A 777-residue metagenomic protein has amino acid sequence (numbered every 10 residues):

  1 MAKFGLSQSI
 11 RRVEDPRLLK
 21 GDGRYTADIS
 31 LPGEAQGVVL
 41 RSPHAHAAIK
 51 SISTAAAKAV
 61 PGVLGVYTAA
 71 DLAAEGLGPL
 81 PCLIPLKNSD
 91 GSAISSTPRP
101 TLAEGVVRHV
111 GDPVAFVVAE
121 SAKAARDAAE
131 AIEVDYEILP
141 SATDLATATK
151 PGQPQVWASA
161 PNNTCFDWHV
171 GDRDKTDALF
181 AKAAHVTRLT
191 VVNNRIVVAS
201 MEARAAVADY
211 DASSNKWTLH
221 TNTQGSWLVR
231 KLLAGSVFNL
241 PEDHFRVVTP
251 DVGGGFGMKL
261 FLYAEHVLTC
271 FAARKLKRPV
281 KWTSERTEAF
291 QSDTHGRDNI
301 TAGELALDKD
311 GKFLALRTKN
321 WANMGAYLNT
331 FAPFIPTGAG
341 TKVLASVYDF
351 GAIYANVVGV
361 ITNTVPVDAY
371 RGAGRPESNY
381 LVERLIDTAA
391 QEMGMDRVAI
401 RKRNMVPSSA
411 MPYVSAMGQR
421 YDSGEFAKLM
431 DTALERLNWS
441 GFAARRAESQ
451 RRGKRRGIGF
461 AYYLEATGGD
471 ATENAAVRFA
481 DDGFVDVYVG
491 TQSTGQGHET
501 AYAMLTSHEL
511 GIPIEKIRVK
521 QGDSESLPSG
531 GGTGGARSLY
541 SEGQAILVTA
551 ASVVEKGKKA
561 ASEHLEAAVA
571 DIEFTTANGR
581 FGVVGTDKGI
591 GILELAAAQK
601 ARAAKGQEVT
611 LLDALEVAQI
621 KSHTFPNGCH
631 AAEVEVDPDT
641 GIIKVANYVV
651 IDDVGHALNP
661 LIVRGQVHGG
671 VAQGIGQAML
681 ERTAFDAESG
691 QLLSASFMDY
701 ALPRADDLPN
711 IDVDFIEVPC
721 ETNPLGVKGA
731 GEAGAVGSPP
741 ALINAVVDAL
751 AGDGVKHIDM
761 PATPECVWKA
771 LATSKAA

Functional and structural regions predicted by a protein language model:
M1-C165: Flexible, low-hydrophobicity surface segments
E14-R17, L83, S89-T97, N163-A206 (+4 more regions): Glycine-rich loop/linker segments at domain edges
P16-R17, E130-L139, T143, Q224-S226 (+5 more regions): Extended active-site and interfacial segments that coordinate phosphate-rich ligands in large catalytic machineries
V60, A70, S92, N239-H244 (+4 more regions): C-terminal catalytic domains of large/alpha subunits in multi-subunit enzymes
L77-P81, A128-A131, T221, R230-L232 (+11 more regions): Short acidic, glycine/serine/threonine-rich loops at helix termini
A103-E104, E202-V207, I300, G457 (+3 more regions): Short glycine-rich loop/turn motifs
K175-F238, G338, I458-V489, Q496: Conserved beta-alpha junction segments in alpha/beta enzyme cores
D251, G255-K277, K281-T283, H498-T506: Thiamine diphosphate
